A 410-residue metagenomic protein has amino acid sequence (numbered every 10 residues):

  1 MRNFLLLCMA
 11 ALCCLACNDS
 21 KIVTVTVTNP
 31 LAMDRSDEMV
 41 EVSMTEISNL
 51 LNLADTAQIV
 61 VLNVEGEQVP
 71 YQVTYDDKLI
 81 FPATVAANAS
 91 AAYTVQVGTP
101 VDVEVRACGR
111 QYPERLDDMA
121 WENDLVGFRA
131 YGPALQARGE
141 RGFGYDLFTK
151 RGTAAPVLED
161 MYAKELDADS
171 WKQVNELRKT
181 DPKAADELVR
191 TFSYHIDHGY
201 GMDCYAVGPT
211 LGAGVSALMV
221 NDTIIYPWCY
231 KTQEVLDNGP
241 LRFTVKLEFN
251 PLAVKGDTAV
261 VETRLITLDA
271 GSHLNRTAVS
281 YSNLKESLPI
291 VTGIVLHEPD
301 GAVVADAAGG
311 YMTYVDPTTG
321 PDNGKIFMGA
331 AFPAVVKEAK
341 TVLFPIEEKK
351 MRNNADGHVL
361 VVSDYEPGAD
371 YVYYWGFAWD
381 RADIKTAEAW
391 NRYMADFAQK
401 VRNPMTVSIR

Functional and structural regions predicted by a protein language model:
C14-A16: C-terminal motif of bacterial Sec signal peptides marking the signal peptidase cleavage site
S20-I22, T26-V27, P289-I346: Polysaccharide-binding surfaces and accessory modules of carbohydrate-active proteins
S20-R110, R115-L116, R141-V157: Alpha-mannosidase-like glycoside hydrolase catalytic domains involved in N-glycan trimming, generalizing to other
A54-D77, A253-D257, E298-T313, K340-K350: Solvent-exposed beta-strand/loop surfaces of large extracellular or lumenal domains
K78-I80, V85, V336-R410: Beta-strand-rich recognition/accessory modules
T99-N221: Solvent-exposed N-terminal domain segments of exported/luminal and surface proteins
E234-D237, L241-I290: Acidic, contiguous internal or C-terminal segments within carbohydrate-active enzymes that form a structured patch used
